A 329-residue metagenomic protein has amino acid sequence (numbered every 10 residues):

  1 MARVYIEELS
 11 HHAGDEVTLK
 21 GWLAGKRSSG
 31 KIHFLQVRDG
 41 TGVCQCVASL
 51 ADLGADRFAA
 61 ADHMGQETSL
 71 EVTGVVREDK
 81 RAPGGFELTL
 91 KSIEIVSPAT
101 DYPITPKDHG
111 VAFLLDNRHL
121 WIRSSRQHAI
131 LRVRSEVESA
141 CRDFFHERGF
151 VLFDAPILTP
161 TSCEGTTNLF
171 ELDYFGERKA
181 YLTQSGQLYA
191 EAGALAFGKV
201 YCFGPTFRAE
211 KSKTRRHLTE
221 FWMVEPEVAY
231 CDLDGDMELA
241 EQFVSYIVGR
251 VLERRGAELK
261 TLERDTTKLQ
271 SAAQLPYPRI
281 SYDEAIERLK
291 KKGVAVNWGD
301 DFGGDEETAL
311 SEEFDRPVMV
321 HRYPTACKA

Functional and structural regions predicted by a protein language model:
M1-A329: Class II aminoacyl-tRNA synthetase catalytic cores and aaRS-like
